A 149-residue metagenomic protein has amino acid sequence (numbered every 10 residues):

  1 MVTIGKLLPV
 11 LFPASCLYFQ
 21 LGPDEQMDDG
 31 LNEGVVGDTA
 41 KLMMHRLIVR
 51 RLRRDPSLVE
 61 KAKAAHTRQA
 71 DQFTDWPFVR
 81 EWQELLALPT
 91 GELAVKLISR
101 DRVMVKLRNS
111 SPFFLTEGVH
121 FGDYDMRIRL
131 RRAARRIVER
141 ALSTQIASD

Functional and structural regions predicted by a protein language model:
L7-A64: Short terminal alpha-helical segments
F12, Q20, A87, S143-Q145: Short, flexible coil/linker elements and helix-boundary hinge sites characteristic of intrinsically disordered
D24, D28-D29, D38, D55 (+5 more regions): Acidic-enriched, low-complexity/disordered segments with a strong bias for Aspartate over Glutamate
E25, E33, E60, E81-E84 (+2 more regions): Glutamate identity and glutamate-enriched acidic tracts
D38-L47, A62-H66, D123-V138: Charged, low-complexity, helix-prone segments enriched in Lys/Glu/Asp/Gln
R50-K106, S110, F114: Hydrophobic alpha-helical interaction segments
R102-D149: Amphipathic alpha-helical binding modules
